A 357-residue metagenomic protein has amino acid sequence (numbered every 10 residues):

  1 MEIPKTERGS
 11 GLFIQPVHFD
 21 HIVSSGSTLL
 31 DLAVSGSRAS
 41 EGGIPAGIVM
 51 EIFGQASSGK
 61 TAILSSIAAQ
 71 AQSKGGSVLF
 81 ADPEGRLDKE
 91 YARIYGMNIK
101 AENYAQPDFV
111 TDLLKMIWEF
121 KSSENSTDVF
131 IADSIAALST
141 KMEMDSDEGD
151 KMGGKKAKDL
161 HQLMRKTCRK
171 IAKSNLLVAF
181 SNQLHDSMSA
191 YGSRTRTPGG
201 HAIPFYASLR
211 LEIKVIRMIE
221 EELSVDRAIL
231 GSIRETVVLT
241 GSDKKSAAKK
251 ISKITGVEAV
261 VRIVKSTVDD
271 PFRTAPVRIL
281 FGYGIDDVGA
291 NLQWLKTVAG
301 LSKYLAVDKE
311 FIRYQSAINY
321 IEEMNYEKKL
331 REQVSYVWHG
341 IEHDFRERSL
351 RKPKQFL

Functional and structural regions predicted by a protein language model:
M1-E102, W118-S122: The Walker A/P-loop phosphate-binding site
G75-S77, S126-V129, K173-F180: Loop/turn-to-beta-strand initiation segments
K100-F109, E143-D159, Y191-T195: Flexible beta-alpha connector loops of hexameric P-loop NTPases
L113-F130, T167: Short amphipathic alpha-helices and their capping/turn segments at secondary-structure boundaries
L138-D147, I171: Conserved ATPase-coupling elements of RecA-like P-loop NTPase cores
E143, D186-A190, V307: N-terminal cationic and glycine-rich segments that engage phosphates or anionic surfaces
G153-W294: Phosphate-binding/switch region of NTP-binding enzymes
Y304-L357: Terminal-proximal interaction/regulatory segments of ATP-powered molecular machines
